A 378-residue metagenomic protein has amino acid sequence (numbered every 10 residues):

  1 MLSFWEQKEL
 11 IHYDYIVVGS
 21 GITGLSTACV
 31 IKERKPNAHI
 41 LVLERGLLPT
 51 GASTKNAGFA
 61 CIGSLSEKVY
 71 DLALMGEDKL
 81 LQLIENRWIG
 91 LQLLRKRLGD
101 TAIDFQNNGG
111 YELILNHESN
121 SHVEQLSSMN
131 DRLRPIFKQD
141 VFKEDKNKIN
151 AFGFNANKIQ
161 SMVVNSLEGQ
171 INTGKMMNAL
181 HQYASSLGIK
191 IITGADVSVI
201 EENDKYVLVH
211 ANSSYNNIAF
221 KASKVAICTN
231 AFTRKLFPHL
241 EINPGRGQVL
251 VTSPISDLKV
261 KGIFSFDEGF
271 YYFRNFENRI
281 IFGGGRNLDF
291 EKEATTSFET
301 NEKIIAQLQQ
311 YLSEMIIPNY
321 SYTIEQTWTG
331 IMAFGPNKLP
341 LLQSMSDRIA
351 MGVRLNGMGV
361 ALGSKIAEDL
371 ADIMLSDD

Functional and structural regions predicted by a protein language model:
M1-Y15, E33-R34, A38: Extreme N-terminal leader/targeting segments of oxidoreductases
K32-K55: Glycine-rich FAD pyrophosphate-binding loop
G51, K55-E85: Glycine-rich active-site loop/strand segments that organize a redox cofactor
S66-L72, K96-A179, L187: Flavin (FAD/FMN) cofactor-binding and adjacent substrate-gating region of FAD-dependent oxidoreductase domains
A156-F220: Helical element adjacent to the flavin cofactor pocket in flavoenzyme catalytic cores
L167, P318-D378: C-terminal catalytic lobe of FAD-dependent flavoproteins
H210-V260: Central helical "cap/lid" subdomain
L258-P340, S344-S346: Active-site lid/adjacent beta-loop-alpha segment flanking the redox-cofactor pocket in flavoenzymes
